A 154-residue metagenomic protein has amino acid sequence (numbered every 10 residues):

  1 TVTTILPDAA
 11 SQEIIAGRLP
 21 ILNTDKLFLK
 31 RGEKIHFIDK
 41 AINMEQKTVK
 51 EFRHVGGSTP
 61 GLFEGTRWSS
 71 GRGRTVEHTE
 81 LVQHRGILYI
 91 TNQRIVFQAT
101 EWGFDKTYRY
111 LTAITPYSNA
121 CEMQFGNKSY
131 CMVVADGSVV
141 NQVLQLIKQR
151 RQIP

Functional and structural regions predicted by a protein language model:
T1-G32, H36-I38: N-terminal Sec-dependent export signals
I5-L6, L27, F37, I42-S58 (+4 more regions): Acidic, Ser/Thr- and proline-rich intrinsically disordered linker/docking segments of eukaryotic scaffolds
I21, H36, P60-G61, G65 (+2 more regions): Intrinsically disordered, low-complexity, compositionally biased regions/tails
I21-N23, R31, T75, V82 (+1 more regions): Residues that act as N-cap/strand-start positions at coil-to-secondary-structure junctions
D25, E33, N43, V76-E77: Domain-scale macromolecular recognition modules
Q46-E77: Flexible coil/linker segments and helix-coil junctions enriched in charged and small residues
G65-Q98: Short, compositionally biased strand/turn segments that nucleate or flank brief secondary-structure elements
